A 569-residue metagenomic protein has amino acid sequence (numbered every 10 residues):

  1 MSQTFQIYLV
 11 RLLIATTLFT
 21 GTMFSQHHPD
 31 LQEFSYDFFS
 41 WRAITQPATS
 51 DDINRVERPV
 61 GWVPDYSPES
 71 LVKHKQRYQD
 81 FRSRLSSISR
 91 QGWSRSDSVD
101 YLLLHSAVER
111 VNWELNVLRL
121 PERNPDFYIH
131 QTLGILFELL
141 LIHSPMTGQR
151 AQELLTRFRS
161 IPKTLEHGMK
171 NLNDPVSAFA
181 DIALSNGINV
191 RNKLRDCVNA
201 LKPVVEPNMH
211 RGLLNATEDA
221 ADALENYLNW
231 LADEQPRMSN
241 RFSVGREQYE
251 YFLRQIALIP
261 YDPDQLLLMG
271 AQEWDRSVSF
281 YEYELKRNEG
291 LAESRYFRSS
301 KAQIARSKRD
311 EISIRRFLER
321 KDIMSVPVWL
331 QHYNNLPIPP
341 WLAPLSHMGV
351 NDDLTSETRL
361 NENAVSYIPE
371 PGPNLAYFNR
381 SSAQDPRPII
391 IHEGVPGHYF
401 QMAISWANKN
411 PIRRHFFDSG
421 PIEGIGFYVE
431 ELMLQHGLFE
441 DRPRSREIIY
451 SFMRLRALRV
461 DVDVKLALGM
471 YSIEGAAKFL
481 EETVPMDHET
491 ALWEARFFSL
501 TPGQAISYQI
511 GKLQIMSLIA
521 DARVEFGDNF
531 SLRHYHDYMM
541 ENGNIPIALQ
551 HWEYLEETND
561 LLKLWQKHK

Functional and structural regions predicted by a protein language model:
M1-I7: N-terminal secretory signal peptides that target proteins for export/translocation
Q3, M23-F24: Intrinsic low-complexity/disordered segments
I7-V10, M402: Alpha-helical and His/Cys-centered functional microenvironments
V10-G21: Bacterial N-terminal signal peptides
Q26-K569: N-terminal maturation segment of proteins
